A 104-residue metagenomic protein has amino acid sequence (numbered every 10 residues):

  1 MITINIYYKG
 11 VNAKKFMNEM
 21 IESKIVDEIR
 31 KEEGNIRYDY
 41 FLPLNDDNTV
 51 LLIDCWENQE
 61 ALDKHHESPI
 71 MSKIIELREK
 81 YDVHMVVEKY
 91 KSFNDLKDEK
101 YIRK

Functional and structural regions predicted by a protein language model:
I2-Y8, D39-E67: Short, well-ordered beta-strand segments in beta-rich or mixed alpha/beta enzyme and ligand-binding folds
T3, E19-I21, K31, I36 (+4 more regions): A beta-strand edge to alpha-helix "cap/lid" segment located at domain peripheries
K9-M20: Short, surface-exposed ligand-recognition loops at beta-strand->loop->(often short) alpha-helix junctions that present
K15, I53, K104: Small, basic N-terminal interaction modules of short regulatory proteins
S23-R37, C55-K89: An amphipathic, aromatic/His-enriched active-site/gating alpha helix that lines ligand/cofactor pockets
Y40-N48, I75-K104: Glycine-rich beta-strand-turn "strand-cap" elements at beta-sheet edges
